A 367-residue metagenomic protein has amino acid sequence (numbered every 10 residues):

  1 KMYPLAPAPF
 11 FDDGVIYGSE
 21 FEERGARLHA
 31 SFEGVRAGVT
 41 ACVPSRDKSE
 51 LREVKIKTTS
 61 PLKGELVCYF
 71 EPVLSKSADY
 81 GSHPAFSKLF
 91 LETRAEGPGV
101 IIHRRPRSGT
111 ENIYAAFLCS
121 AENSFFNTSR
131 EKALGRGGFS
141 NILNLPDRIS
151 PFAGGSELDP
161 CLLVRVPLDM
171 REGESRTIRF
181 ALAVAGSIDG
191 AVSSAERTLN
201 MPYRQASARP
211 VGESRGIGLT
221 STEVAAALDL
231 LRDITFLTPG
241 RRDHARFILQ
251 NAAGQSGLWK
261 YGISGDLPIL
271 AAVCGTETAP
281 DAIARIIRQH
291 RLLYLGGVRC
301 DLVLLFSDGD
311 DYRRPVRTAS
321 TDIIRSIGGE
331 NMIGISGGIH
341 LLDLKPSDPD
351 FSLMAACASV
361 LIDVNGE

Functional and structural regions predicted by a protein language model:
K1-E367: Anionic coordination/interaction segments
